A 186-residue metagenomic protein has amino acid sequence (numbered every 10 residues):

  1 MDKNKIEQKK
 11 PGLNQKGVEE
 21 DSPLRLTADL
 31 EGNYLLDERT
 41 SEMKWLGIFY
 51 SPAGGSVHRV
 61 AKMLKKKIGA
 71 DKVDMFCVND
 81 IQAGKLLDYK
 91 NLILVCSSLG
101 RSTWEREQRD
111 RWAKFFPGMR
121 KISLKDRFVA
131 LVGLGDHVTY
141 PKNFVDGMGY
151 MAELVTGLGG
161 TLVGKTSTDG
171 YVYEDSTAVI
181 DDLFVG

Functional and structural regions predicted by a protein language model:
K16-N33, E38: Short, low-complexity intrinsically disordered segments enriched in A/P/G/S/L with frequent Arg, especially at protein
D37, S41-W45, S56-R59, K67 (+3 more regions): FMN-binding flavodoxin-like domain, especially the glycine-rich phosphate-binding loop
S51-G55: Short polar catalytic/cofactor-binding loops
D80-Q82: Short acidic active-site motifs
